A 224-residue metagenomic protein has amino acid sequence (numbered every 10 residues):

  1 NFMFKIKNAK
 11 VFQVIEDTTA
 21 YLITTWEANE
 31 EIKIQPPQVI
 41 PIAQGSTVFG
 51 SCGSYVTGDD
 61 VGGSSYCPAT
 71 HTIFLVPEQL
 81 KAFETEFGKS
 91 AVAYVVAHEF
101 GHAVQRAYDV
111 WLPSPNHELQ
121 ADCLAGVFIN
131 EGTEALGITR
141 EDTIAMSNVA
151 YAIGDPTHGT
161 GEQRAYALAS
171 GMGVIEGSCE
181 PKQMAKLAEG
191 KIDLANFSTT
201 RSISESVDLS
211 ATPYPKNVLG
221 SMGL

Functional and structural regions predicted by a protein language model:
N1-A9, V104-R106, T199-P213: Acidic/histidine-rich, surface-exposed loop or edge segments in extracytoplasmic proteins
F4, V14, A28-S54, E141-Y151 (+1 more regions): Acidic helix-start/capping segments at beta-turn-to-alpha-helix junctions
V11-K33, M222: Zn2+-dependent metallopeptidase catalytic core
A43-F74: Catalytic zinc-binding patch centered on the HExxH motif and its immediate surroundings that defines zinc-dependent
P77-Y94, D109-P115: Short pre-active-site segment immediately N-terminal to the catalytic Zn-binding motif
Y94-A107, E118-D122, G126, L224: Active-site recognition of the HExxH zinc-binding catalytic motif
P115-E141: Post-HExxH zinc-binding segment in Zn-dependent metallohydrolases
T157-G223: Pan-zinc metallopeptidase signature
